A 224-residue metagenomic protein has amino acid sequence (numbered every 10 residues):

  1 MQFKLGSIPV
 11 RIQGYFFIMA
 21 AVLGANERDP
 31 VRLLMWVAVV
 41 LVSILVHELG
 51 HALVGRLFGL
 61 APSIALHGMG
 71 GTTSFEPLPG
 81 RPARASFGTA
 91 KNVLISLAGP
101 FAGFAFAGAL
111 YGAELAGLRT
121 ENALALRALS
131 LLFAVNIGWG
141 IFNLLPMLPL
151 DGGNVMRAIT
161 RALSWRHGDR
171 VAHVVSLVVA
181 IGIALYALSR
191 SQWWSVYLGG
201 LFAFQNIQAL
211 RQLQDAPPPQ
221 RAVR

Functional and structural regions predicted by a protein language model:
M1-R224: Hydrophobic transmembrane alpha-helices and their immediate loop junctions in multi-pass integral membrane proteins
